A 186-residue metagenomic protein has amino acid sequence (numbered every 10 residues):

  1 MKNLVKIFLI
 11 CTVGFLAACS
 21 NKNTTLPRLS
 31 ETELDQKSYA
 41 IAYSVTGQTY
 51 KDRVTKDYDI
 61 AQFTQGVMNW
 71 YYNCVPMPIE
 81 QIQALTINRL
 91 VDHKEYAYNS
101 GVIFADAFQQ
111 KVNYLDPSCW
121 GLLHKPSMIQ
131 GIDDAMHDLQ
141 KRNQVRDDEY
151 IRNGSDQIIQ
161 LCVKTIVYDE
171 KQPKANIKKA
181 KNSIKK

Functional and structural regions predicted by a protein language model:
K2-I10: Sec-dependent signal peptide recognition, specifically the positively charged N-region followed immediately by
C19-K186: Cross-family detector of peptidyl-prolyl cis-trans isomerase
